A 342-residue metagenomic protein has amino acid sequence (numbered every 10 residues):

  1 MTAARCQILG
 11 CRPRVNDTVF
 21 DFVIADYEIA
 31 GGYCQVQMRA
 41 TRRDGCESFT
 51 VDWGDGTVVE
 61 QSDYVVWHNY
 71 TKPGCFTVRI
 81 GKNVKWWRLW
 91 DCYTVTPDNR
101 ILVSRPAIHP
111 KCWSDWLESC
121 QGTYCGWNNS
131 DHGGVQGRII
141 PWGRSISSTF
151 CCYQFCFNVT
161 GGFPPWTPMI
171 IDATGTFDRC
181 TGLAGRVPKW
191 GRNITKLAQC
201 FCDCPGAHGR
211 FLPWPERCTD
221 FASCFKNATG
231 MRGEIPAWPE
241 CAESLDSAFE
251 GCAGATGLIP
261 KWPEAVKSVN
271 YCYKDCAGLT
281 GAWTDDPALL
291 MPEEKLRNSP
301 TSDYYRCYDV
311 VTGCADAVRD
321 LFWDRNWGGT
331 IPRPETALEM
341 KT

Functional and structural regions predicted by a protein language model:
M1-P13: Short, intrinsically disordered N-terminal pre-domain segments
C11-T342: Solvent-exposed loop and capping/linker segments of extracellular ligand-binding repeat ectodomains
